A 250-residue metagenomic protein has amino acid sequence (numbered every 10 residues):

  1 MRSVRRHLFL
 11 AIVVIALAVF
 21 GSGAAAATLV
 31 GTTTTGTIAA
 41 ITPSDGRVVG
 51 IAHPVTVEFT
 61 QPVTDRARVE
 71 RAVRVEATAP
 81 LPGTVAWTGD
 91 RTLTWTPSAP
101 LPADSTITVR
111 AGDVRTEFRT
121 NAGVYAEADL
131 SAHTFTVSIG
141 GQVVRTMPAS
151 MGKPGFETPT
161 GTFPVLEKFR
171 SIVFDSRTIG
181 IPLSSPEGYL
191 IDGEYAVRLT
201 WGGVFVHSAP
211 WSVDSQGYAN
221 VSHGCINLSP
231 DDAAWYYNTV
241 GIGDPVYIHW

Functional and structural regions predicted by a protein language model:
R2-V124: Acidic, low-complexity Ser/Thr/Gly/Pro-rich repeat segments typical of extracellular/periplasmic and surface-exposed
T28-T32, F118-Q142, E157-T160: Low-complexity, Pro/Ser/Thr- and charge-rich linker/hinge segments at domain boundaries
G50-P54, E70, P80, T88-D90 (+9 more regions): Extracytoplasmic
T60-P62, T78, T88-D90, S98-P100 (+8 more regions): Solvent-exposed coil/turn segments that connect beta secondary-structure elements in extracytoplasmic/periplasmic
E70-V75, V143-G152, G180: Short Gly/aromatic-enriched secondary-structure transition segments
V124-Y125, K153-T160, F169-W250: Exported/periplasmic cell-wall-interacting domains
F135, V165, V197: Conserved hydrophobic/aromatic pocket- or pore-lining residues that grip, position, or stack substrates in active sites
